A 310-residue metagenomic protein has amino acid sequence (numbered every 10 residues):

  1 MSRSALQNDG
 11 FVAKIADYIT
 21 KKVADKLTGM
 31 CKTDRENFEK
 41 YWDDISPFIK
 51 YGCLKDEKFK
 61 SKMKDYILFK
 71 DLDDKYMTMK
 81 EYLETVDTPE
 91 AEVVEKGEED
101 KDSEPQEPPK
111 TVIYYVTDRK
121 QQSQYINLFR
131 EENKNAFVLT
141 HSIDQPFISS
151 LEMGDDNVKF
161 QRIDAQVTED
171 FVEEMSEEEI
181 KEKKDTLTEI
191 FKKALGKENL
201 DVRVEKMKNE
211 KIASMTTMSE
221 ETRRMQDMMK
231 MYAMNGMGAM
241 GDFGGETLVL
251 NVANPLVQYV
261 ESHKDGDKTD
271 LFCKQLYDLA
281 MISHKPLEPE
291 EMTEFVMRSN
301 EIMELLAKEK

Functional and structural regions predicted by a protein language model:
M1-K310: Conserved GHKL (Bergerat-fold) ATPase module
